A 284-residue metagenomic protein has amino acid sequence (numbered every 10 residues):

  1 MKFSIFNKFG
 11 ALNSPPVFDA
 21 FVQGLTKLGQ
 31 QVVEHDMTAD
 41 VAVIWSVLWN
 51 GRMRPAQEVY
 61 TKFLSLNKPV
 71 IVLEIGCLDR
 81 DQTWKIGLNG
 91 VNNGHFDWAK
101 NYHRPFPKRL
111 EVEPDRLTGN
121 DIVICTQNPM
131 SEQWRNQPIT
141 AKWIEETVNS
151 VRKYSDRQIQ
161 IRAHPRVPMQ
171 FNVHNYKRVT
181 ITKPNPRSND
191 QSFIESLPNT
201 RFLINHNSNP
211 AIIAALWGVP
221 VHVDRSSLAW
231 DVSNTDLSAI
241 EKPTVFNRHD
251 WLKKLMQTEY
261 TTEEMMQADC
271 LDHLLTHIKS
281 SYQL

Functional and structural regions predicted by a protein language model:
M1-N50, S131, D272, I278-L284: N-terminal pre-catalytic "stem/leader" segment of glycosyltransferase-like enzymes
F6-K8, I44-V47, L73-C77, G119-S131 (+2 more regions): Short loop/turn segments at strand-loop or loop-helix junctions that form parts of catalytic or ligand-binding pockets
N7-G10, E145-S188: Catalytic donor nucleotide-activated moiety binding site of glycosyltransferases and closely related
Q31-D40, P184-E195: Short acidic low-complexity segments
E34-L64, L203-H206: Short, well-ordered secondary-structure micro-motifs within conserved domains or adaptor modules
T83-G119, R135, D231-L284: Leloir-type glycosyltransferase catalytic cores
P129-I139: Surface-exposed cleft-lining segments at the edges of enzyme active sites
S188-T235: A donor-sugar binding/catalytic signature common to diverse glycosyltransferases and related nucleotide-sugar
